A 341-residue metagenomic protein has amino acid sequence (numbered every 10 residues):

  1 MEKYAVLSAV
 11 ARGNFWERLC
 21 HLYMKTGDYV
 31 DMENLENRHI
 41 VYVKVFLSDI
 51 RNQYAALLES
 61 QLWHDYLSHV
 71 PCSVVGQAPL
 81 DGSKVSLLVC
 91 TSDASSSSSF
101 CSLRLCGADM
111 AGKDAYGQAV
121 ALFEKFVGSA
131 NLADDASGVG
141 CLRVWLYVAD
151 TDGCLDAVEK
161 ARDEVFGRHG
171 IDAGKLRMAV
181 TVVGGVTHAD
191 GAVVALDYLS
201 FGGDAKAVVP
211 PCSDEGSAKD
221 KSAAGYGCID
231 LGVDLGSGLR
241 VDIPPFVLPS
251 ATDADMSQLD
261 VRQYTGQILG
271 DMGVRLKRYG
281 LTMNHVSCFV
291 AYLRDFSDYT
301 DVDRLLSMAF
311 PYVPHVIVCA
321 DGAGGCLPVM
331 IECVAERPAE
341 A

Functional and structural regions predicted by a protein language model:
M1-C288, L293-A341: N-terminal presequence-like segments and the immediate start of the first folded domain
